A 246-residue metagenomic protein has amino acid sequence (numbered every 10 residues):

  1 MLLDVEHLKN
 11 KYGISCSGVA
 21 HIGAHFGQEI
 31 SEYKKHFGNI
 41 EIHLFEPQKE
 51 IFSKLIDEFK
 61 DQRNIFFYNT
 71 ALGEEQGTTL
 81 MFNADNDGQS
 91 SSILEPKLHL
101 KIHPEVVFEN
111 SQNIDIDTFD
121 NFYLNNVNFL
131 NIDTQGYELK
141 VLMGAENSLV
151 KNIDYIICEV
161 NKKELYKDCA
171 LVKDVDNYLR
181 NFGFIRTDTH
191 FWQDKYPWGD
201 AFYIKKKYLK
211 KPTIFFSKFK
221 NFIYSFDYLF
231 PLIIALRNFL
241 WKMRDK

Functional and structural regions predicted by a protein language model:
M1-K246: Phosphate/nucleotide-binding beta-alpha loop and adjacent structural elements of enzyme active sites
